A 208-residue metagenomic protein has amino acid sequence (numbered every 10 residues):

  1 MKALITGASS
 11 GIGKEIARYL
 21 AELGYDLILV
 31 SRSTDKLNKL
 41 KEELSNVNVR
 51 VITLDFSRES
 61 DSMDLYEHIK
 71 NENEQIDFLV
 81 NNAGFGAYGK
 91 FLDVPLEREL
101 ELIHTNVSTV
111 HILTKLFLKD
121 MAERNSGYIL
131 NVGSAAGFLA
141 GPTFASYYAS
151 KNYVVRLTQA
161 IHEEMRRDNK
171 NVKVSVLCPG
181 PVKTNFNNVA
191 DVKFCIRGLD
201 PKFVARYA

Functional and structural regions predicted by a protein language model:
S9-S10: Conserved glycine-rich cofactor-binding loop
L23-L40: Conserved glycine-rich Rossmann-like NAD(P)H-binding loop of the short-chain dehydrogenase/reductase
L44-S60: Rossmann-fold cofactor-recognition segment
K90-L92, R98-I103: Substrate-binding pocket helix/loop in short-chain dehydrogenase/reductase
T114, S150: Active-site helix of classical SDR
S134: Residue(s) in the substrate-gating loop at a strand-loop-helix junction that position the organic substrate next
V176, K193-A208: C-terminal helical subdomain
